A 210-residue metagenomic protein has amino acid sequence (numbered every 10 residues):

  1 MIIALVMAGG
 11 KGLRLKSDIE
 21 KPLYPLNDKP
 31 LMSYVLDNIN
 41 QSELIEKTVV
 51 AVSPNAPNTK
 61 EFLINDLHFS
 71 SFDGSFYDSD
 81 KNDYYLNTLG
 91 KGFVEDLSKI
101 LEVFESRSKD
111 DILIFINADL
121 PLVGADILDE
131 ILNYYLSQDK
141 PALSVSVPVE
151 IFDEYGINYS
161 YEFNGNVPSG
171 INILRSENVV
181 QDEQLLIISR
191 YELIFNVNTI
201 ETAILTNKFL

Functional and structural regions predicted by a protein language model:
M1-S17, L23: N-terminal nucleotide-binding beta1-loop-alpha1 segment
I2-V6, M32, K47-V50: Hydrophobic targeting segments
G10, D119, T199: Active-site glycine-centered loops adjacent to acidic/histidine catalytic or metal-binding residues that shape
K21-V35: Short catalytic helix/loop segments, enriched in acidic residues and glycine and frequently bearing histidine
L31-E46: A short, N-terminal amphipathic alpha-helix
K47, A51-D83: Acidic donor-binding segment of Leloir-type glycosyltransferases
D73, Y77-N82, L86-Y161: Conserved beta-loop-beta/alpha segment of the NTase-like Rossmann-fold superfamily that binds/positions NTPs
V123-E201, K208: Conserved core of the sugar-phosphate nucleotidyltransferase
